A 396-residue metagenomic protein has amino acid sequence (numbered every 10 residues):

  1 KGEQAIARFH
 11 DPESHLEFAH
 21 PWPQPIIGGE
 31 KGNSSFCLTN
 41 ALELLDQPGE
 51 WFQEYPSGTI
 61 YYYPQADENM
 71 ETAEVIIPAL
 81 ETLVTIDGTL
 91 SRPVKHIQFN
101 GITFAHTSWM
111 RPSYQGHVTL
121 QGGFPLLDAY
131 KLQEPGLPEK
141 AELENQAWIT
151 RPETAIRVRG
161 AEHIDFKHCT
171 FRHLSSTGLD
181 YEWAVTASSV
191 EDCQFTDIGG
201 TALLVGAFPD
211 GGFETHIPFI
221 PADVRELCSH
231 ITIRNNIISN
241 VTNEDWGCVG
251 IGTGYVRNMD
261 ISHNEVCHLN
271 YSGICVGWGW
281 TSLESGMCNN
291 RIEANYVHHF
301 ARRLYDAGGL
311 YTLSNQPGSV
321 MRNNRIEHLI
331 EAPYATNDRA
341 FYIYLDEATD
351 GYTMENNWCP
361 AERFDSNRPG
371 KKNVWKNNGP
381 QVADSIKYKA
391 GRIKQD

Functional and structural regions predicted by a protein language model:
K1-G160, D165-T170, G211-A222: Extracellular polysaccharide-degrading/modifying enzymes targeting complex plant/algal/animal polysaccharides
G2, P48, S57, C248 (+7 more regions): Active-site lining segments that contact anionic ligands and/or coordinate catalytic metals
Y55, Y63-Q65, V374-D396: Surface beta-loop-beta hairpin patches that serve as ligand-binding interfaces in beta-rich domains
K95-H106, E142, E162-H173, V185-G200 (+6 more regions): Right-handed parallel beta-helix
S108-Y114, E153, S175-Y181, G199-V205 (+9 more regions): Short glycine/acidic-rich loop motifs that flank beta-strands on beta-rich extracellular proteins
